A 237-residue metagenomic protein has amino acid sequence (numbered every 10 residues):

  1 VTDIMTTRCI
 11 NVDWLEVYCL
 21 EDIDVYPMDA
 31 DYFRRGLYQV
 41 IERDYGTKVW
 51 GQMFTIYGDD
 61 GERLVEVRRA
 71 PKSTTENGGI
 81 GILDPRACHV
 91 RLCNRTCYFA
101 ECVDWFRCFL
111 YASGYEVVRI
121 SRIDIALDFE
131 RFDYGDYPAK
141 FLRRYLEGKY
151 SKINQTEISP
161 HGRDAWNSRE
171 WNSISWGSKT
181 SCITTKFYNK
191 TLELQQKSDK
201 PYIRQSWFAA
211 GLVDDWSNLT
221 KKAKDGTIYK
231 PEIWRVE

Functional and structural regions predicted by a protein language model:
V1-V236: Structured, helix-rich domain cores that form ligand/interaction pockets
